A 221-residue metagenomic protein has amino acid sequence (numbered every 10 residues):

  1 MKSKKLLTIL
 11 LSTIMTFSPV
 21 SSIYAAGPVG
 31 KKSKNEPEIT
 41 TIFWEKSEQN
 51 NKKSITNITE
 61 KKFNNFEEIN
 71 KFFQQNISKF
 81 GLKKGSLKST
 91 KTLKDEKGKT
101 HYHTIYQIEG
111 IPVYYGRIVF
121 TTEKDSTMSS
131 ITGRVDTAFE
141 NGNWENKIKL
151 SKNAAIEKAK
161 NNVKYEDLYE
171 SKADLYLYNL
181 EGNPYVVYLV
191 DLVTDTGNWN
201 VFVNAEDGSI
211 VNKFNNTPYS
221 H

Functional and structural regions predicted by a protein language model:
K2-A25: Sec-dependent N-terminal signal peptides of Gram-positive bacterial secreted proteins and lipoproteins
A26-H221: Segments that shape or occlude catalytic/ligand-binding pockets
